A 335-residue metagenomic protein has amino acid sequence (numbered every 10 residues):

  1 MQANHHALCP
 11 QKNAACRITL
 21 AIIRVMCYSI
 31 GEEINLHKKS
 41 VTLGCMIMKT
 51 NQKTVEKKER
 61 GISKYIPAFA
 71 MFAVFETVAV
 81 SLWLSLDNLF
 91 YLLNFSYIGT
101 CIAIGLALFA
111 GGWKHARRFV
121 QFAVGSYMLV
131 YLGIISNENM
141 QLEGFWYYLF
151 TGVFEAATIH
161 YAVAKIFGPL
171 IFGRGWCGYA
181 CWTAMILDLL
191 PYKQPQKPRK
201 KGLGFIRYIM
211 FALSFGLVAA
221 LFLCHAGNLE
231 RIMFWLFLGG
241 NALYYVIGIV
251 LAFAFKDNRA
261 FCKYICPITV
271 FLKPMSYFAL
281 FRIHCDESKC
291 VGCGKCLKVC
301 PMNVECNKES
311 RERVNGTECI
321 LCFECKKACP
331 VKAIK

Functional and structural regions predicted by a protein language model:
M1, H6-C9, R282, R311: Secretory-pathway extracellular proteins and peptide precursors enriched for disulfide-bonded cysteines
Q2, Q11-K12, R17, E32-E33 (+2 more regions): Charged/polar low-complexity intrinsically disordered segments
A3-N4, N13, R60, A260: Residue-level detector of alpha-helical transmembrane segments in integral membrane proteins
H5-H6, H37, H225, H284: Histidine (H) residue identity feature
A7, R17, I22, M26-S29 (+2 more regions): Short, positively charged and aromatic/hydrophobic N-terminal segments
K12-A15, C27, K64: Intrinsically disordered, low-complexity N-terminal regions enriched in serine/proline/glycine with scattered basic
I47-N307, T317, K327, V331-K335: Non-ligating segments of multi-cofactor redox enzymes
E309-C322: Short linker/helix segments within small regulatory modules
